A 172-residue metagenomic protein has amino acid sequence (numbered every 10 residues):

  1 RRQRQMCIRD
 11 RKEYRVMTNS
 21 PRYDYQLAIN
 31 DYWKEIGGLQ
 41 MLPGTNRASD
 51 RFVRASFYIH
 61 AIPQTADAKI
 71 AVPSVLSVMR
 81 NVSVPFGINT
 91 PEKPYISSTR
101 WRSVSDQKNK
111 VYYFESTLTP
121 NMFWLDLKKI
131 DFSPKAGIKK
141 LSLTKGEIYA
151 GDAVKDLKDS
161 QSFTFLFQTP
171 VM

Functional and structural regions predicted by a protein language model:
R2-C7: Short, small-residue-biased leader/transition segments that mark boundaries at the very start of proteins
R9-M172: C-terminus-biased signal that marks the final domain/tail of proteins
